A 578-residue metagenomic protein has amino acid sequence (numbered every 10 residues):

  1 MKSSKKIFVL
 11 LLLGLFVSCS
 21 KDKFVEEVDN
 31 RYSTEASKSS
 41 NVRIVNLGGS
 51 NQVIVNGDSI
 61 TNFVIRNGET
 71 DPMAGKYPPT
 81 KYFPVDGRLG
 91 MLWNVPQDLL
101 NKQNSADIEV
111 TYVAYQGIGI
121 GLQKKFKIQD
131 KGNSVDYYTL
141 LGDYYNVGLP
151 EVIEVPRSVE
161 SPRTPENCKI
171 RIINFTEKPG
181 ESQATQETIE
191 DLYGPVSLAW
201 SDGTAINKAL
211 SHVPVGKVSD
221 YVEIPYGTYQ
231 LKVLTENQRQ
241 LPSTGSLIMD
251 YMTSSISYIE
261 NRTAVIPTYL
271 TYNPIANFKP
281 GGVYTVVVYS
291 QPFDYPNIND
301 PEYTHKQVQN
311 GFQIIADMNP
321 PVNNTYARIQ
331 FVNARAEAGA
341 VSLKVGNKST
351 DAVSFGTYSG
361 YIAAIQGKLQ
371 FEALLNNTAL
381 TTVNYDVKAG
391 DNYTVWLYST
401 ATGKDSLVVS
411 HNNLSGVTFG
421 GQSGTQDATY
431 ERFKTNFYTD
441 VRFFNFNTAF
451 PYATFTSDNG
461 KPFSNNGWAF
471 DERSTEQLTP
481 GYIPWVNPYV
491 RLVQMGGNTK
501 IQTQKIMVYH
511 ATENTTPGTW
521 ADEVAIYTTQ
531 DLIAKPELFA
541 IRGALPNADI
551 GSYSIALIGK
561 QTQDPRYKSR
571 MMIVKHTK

Functional and structural regions predicted by a protein language model:
M1-S3, F24: Asp/Glu-centered strand-loop micro-motifs enriched in Gly/Pro and often flanked by an aromatic residue
S3-L10: Sec-dependent signal peptide recognition, specifically the positively charged N-region followed immediately by
L15-S18: C-terminal motif of bacterial Sec signal peptides marking the signal peptidase cleavage site
S20-K578: Intrinsically disordered, low-complexity polar regions and short flexible loop motifs
